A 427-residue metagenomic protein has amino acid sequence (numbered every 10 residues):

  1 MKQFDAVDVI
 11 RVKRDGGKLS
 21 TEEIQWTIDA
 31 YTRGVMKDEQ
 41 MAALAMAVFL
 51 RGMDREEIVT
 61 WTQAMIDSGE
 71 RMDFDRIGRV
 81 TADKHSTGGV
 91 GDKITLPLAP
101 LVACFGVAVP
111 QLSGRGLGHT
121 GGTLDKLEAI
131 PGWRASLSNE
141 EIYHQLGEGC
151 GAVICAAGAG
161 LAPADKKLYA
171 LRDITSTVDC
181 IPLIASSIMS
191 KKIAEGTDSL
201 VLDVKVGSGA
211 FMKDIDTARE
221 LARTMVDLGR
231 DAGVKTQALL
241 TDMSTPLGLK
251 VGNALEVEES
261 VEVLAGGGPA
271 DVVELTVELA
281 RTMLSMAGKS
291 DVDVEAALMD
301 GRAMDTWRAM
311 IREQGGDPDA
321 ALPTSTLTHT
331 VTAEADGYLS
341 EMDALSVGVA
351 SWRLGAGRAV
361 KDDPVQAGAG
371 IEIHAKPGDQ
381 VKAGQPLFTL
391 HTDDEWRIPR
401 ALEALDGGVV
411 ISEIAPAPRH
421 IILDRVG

Functional and structural regions predicted by a protein language model:
M1-G91, I130, A309-E313, I422 (+1 more regions): Acidic, glycine/proline-rich low-complexity segments that act as flexible tails and inter-domain linkers
F4, D8, K13, K18-S20 (+4 more regions): Well-ordered secondary-structure scaffolds
A45-F49, K126, D165-I174, D203-M212 (+1 more regions): Active-site-proximal beta-alpha loop/turn segments in soluble metabolic enzymes
L50-R51, P97-P110, K191-G196, D231-A232 (+1 more regions): Alpha-helix C-terminal capping segments
V80-H119: Glycine/serine-rich anion-binding loops at beta->alpha junctions that coordinate negatively charged ligand groups
L112, L146-G147, C155-A157, I188 (+2 more regions): Short beta-strand segments
K126-V153, R223-G229, G233: A glycine-rich helix N-cap at a beta->alpha junction
G147-T197: Phosphate/diphosphate-binding glycine-rich loops and adjacent basic-rich segments that engage nucleotide
